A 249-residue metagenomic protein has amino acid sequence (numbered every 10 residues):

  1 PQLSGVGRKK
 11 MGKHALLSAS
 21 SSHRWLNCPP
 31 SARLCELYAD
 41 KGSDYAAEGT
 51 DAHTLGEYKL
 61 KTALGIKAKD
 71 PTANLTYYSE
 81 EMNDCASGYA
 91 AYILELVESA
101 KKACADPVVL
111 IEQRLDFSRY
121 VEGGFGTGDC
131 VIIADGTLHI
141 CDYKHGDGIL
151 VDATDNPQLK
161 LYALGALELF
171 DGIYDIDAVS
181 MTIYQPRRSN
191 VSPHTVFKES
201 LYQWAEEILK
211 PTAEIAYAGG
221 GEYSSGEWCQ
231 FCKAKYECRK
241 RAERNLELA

Functional and structural regions predicted by a protein language model:
Q2-K10, E57, K61, Q203 (+1 more regions): Accessory terminal regions of nucleic-acid processing enzymes
Q2-L138, A178: Metal-dependent nuclease catalytic cores that hydrolyze phosphodiester bonds in DNA/RNA, characterized by
P30-C35, C141, T182-S192, K233-A249: Short acidic (Asp/Glu) and glycine-rich catalytic loops that position anionic groups and cofactors
A39, L64, A153, R244-L246: Single-residue recognition of alpha-helix boundary sites
K41-A46, G148-N156, E222: Short, charged/polar micro-motifs that form catalytic or ligand-binding hotspots
A105-I215: Mg2+/Mn2+-dependent nuclease catalytic core
